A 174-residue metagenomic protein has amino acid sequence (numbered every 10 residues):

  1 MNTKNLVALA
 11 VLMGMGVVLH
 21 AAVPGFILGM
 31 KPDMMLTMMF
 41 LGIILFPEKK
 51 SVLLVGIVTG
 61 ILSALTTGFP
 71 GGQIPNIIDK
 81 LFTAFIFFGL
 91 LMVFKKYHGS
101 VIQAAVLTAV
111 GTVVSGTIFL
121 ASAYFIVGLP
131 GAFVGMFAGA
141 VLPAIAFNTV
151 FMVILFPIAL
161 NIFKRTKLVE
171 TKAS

Functional and structural regions predicted by a protein language model:
M1-F46: Hydrophobic transmembrane alpha-helices
L6-V11, T37-M38, K49-I57, Q73-I78 (+3 more regions): Hydrophobic alpha-helical transmembrane segments
G16, I44, T59, S63 (+4 more regions): Alpha-helical transmembrane segments of multi-pass membrane proteins
V17-K31, T59-L90: Interfacial aromatic-anchored transmembrane helix boundaries in multi-pass membrane proteins
V23-L28, F46-P47, T67-G71, K95 (+2 more regions): Short helix-capping/hinge motifs at transmembrane helix termini and TM-loop junctions
M35-M39, D79-T83, M152: Hydrophobic core segments of transmembrane alpha-helices in multi-pass, intramembrane catalytic enzymes
I43-I44, A84-M92, F156, L160: Hydrophobic transmembrane alpha-helices
I74, Y97-S174: Membrane-embedded alpha-helical hairpins and interfacial helices in multi-pass inner-membrane proteins
